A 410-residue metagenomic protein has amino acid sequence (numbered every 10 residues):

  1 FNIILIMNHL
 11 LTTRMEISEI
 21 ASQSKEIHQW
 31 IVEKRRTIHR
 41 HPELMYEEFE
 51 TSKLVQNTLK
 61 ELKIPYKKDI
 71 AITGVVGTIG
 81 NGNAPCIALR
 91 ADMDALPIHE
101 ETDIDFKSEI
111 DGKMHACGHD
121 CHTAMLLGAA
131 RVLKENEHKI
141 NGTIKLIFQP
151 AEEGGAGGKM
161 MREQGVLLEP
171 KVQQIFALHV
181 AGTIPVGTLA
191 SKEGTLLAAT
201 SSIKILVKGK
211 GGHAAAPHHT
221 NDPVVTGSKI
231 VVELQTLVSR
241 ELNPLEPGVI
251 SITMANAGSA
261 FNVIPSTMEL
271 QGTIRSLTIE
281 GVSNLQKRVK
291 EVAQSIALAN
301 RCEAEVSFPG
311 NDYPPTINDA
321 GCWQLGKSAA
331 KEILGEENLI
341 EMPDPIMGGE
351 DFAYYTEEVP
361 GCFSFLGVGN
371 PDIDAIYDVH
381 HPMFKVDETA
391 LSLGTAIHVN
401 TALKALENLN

Functional and structural regions predicted by a protein language model:
F1-T13: N-terminal amphipathic/basic-hydrophobic helices that include classical n-h-c signal peptides and signal-anchor
L10-H115, A124-N141: Acidic/His- and Gly-rich active-site-bordering loop/insert found across diverse amide/peptide-bond hydrolases
I38, G77, L89, H119 (+8 more regions): Divalent metal-coordination and catalytic microenvironments
V76, L96-I98, D103-M114, C121 (+2 more regions): Histidine/acidic-residue-rich, glycine-tolerant segments that coordinate divalent metal ions
G80, D92-D94, Q149, L206-K210 (+4 more regions): Solvent-exposed residues in well-ordered beta-strands and their adjoining turns, especially edge/terminal strands
A88-R90, H99, I203-I205, F363-V368: Non-cysteine beta-strand/loop elements that form the S-adenosyl-L-methionine
G128-N136, L168, A299, T356-E358: Alpha-helix C-terminal capping segments
V225-N410: Metal-dependent amide/peptide-bond hydrolase catalytic core, centered on the "pita-bread" metallohydrolase fold
